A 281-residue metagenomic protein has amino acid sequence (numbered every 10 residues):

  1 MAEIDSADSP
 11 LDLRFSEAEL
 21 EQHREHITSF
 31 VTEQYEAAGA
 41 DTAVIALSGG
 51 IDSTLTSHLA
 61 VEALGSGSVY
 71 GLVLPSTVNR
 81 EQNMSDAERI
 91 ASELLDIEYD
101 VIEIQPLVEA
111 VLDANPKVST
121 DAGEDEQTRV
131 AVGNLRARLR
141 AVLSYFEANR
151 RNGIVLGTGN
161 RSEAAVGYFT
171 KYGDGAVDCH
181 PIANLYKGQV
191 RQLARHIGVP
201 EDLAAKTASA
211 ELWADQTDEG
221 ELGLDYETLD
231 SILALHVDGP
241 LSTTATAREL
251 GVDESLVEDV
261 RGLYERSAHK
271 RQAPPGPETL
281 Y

Functional and structural regions predicted by a protein language model:
M1-T42, S92-I102, T120-R138, V142-I154 (+1 more regions): ATP/NTP-dependent adenylation/nucleotidyl-transfer catalytic domains that generate, transfer, or process NMP-activated
A38-L47, I51-R89: ATP-dependent adenylation/pyrophosphate-handling site
I51-D52, Q105-L107, T158-E163: Short glycine-enriched loops at secondary-structure junctions
S53-T56, A141, A164-A165: Short glycine/serine/threonine-rich phosphate/pyrophosphate-binding segments that cradle anionic phosphate groups
H58-A60, S85-A87, A114-P116, F169-G173: Short, glycine/charged-enriched secondary-structure capping and boundary segments
L59, S66, Y70, D100 (+3 more regions): ATP-dependent adenylate-handling active sites, centered on carboxylate activation for C-N bond formation
V73-T77, I104-Q105, N160-R161, A208: Short, ordered loop/turn segments at secondary-structure junctions
Q82-M84, V111-L112, G167-F169, D215-Q216: Short, well-ordered secondary-structure micro-motifs
